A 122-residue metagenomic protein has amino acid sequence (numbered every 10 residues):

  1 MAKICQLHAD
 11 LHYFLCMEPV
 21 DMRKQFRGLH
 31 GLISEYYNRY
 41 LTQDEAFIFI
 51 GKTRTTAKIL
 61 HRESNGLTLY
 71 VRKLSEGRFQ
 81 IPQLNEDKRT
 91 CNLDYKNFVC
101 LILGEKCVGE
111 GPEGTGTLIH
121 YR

Functional and structural regions predicted by a protein language model:
M1-R122: Polybasic/polar functional segments that serve as interface/processing modules
